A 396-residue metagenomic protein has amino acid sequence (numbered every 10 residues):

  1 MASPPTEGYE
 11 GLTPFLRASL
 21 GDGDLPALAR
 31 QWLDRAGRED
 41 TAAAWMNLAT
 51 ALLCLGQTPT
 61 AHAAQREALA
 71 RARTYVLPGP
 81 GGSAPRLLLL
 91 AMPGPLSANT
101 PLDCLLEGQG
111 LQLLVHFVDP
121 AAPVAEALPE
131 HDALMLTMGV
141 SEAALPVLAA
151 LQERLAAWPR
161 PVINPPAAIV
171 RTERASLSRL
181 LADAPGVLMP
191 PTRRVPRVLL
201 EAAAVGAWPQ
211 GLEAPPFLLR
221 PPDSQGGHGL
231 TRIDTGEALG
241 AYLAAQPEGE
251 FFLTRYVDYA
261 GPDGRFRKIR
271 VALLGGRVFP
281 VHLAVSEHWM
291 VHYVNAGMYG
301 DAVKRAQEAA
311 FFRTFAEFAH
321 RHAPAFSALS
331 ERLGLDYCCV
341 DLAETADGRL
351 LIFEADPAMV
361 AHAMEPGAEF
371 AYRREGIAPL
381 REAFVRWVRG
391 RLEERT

Functional and structural regions predicted by a protein language model:
M1-L77: Alpha-helical protein-protein interaction scaffolds
T74-A202, A207: Conserved N-proximal alpha/beta basic substrate-recognition cap immediately N-terminal to, or forming the N-lobe
G139-E142, P222-S224, A358: Short glycine-rich anion-binding loops that position phosphate/pyrophosphate groups of nucleotides and phosphorylated
L181-D183, P190, P209-H228, E248-D263: ATP-grasp fold ATP-binding core
F217, F279-P280, C338, L351-E354: Protein kinase-like catalytic core scaffold
T231-A325, L329: Phosphate-binding site of ATP-dependent enzymes
E331-L335, E344-T396: C-terminal active-site "lid" helix and adjoining low-complexity regulatory extension at the edge of ATP-using catalytic
V340-L342: Hydrophobic residue at the +6 position relative to the catalytic HRD Asp in the kinase catalytic loop
